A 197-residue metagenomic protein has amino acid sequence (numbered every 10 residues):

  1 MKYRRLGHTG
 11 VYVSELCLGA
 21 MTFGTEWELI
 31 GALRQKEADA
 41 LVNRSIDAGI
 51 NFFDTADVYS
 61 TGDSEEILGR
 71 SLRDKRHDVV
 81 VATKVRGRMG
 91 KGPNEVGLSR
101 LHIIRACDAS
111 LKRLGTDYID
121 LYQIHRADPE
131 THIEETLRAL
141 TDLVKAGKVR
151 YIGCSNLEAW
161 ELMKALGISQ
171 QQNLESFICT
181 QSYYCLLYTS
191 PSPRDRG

Functional and structural regions predicted by a protein language model:
M1-V80: N-terminal binding-site loop/beta-alpha segment at the start of enzyme catalytic domains that lines or forms
V11, F23, V85, L157 (+1 more regions): Hydrophobic pocket-lining residues within nucleotide cofactor-binding pockets
S14-L18, V81-T83, Y122, I178-S182: Hydrophobic faces of well-ordered beta-strands that scaffold small-molecule active sites in alpha/beta enzyme cores
G24-E28, R88-N94: A short acidic, helix-capping loop that chelates divalent metal ions and anchors anionic groups
R34-E37, H102-A106, S190: Soluble or luminal CAZymes and related metallo-dependent hydrolases
D54, E65, K84, D120 (+2 more regions): Acidic active-site catalytic centers that drive phospho-/nucleotidyl reactions and related ester hydrolyses
G90-L186: Glycine/proline-rich, positively charged, aromatic-decorated active-site loop/lid region on the catalytic face
Y188-G197: Single conserved hydrophobic/aromatic residue that forms the stacking wall/gate of nucleotide- or nucleobase-binding
